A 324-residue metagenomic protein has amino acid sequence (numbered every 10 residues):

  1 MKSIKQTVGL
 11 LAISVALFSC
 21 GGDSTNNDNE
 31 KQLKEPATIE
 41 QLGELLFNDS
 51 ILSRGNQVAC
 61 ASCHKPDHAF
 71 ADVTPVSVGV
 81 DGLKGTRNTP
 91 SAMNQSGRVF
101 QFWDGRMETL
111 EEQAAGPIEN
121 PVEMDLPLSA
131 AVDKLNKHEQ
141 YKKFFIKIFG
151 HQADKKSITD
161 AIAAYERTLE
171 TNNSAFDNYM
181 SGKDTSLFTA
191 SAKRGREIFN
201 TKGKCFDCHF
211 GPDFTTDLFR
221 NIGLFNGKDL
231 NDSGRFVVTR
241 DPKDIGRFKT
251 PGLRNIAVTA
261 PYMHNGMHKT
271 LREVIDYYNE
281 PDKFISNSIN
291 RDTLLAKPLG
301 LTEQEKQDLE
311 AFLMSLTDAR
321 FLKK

Functional and structural regions predicted by a protein language model:
M1, I13-S14, L45, L316: Low-complexity, intrinsically disordered/propeptide-like segments
M1-V8: Bacterial N-terminal signal peptides that target proteins for export
G9-L17: Bacterial N-terminal signal peptides
C20-K324: Periplasmic c-type cytochrome electron-transfer domains
